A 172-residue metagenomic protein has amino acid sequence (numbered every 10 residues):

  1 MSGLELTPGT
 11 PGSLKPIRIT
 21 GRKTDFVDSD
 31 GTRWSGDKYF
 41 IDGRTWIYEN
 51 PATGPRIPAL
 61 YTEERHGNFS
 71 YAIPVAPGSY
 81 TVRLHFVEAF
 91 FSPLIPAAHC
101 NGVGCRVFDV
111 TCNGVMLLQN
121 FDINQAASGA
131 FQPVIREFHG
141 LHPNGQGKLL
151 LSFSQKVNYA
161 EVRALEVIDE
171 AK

Functional and structural regions predicted by a protein language model:
M1-K172: Compositionally biased, intrinsically disordered or flexible polar/acidic segments
